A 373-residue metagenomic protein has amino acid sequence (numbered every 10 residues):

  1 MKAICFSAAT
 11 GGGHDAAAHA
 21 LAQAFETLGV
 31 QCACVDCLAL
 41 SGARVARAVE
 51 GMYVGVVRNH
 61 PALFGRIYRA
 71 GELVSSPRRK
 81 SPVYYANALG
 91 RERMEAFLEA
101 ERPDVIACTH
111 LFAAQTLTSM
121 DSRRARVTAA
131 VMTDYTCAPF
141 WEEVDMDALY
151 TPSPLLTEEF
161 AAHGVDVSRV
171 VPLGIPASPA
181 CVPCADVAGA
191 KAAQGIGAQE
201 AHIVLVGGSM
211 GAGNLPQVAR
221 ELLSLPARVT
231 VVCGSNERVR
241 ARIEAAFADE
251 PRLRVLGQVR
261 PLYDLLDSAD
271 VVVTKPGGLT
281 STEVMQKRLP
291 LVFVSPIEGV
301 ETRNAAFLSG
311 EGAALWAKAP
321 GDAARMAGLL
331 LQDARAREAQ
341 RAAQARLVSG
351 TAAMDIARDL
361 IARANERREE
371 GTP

Functional and structural regions predicted by a protein language model:
G12, A17, A70-H163, R169: Active-site and donor-binding regions of nucleotide-sugar-utilizing enzymes
A20-F97: Conserved N-terminal ligand/cofactor-binding loop architecture of enzyme catalytic domains
D147-H202, G207-G208: A nucleotide-sugar donor-handling region in carbohydrate enzymes
G189, I196-A269, T302: Donor-nucleotide binding loops and adjacent catalytic segments primarily of GT-B fold Leloir glycosyltransferases
D267-G277: Acidic donor-binding loop of glycosyltransferase active sites
G310-E311, K318-R335: C-terminal "capping" alpha-helix adjacent to the active site of nucleotide-linked donor transferases in cell-envelope
A336-G350: A short, well-ordered alpha-helix in the C-terminal region of glycosyltransferases
S349-P373: C-terminal alpha-helical cap of glycosyltransferases
